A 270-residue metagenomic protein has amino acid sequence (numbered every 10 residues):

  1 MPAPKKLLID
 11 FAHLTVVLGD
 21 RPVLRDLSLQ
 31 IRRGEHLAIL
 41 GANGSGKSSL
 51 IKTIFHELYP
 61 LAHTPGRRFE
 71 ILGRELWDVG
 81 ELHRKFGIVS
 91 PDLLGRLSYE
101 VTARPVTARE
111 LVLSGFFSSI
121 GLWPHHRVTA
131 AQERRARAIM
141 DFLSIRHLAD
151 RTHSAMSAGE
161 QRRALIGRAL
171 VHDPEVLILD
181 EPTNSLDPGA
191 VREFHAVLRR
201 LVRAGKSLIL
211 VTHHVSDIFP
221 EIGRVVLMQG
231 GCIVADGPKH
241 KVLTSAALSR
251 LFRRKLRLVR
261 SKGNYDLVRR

Functional and structural regions predicted by a protein language model:
P91-A155: ABC-family P-loop ATPase nucleotide-binding domains
D173: Conserved catalytic motifs of ABC-family nucleotide-binding domains
L177-E181: Catalytic Walker B motif of ABC-type/P-loop ATPase nucleotide-binding domains
T212-H213: H-loop/switch region of ABC-family ATPase nucleotide-binding domains
V225-P238: H-loop (His-switch) and adjacent beta-strand-loop-beta switch element of ABC-type ATPase nucleotide-binding domains
S249-R270: ABC ATPase nucleotide-binding domains
